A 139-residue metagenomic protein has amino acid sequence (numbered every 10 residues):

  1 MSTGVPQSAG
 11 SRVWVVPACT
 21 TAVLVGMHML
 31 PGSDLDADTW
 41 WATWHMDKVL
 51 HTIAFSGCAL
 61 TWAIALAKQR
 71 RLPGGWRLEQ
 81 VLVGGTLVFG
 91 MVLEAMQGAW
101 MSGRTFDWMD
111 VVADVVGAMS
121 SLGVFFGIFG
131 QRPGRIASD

Functional and structural regions predicted by a protein language model:
M1-D139: Bulky hydrophobic segments
